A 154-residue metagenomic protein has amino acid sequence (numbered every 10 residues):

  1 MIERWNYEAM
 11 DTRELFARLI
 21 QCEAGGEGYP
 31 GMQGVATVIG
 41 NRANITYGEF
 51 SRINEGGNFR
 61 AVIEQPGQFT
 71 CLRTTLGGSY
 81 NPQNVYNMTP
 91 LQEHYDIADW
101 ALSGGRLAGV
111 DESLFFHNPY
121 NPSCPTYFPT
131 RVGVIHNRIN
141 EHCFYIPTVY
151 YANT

Functional and structural regions predicted by a protein language model:
I2-T154: Bacterial extracytoplasmic/cell-wall-associated proteins, especially those involved in peptidoglycan
